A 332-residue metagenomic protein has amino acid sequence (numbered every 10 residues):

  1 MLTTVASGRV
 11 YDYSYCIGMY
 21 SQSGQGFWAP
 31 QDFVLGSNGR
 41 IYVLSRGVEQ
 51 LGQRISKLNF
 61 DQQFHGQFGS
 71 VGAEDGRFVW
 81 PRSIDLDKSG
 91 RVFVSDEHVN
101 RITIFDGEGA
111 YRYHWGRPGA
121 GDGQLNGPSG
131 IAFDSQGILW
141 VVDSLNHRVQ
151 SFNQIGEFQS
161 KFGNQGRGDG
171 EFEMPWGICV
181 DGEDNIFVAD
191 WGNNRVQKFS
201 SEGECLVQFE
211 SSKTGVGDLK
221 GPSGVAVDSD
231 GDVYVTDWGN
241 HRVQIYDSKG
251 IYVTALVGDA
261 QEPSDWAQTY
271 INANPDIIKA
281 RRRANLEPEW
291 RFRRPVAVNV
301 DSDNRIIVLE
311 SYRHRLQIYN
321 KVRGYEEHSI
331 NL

Functional and structural regions predicted by a protein language model:
M1-L332: Eukaryotic scaffold repeat domains enriched in small/polar residues
